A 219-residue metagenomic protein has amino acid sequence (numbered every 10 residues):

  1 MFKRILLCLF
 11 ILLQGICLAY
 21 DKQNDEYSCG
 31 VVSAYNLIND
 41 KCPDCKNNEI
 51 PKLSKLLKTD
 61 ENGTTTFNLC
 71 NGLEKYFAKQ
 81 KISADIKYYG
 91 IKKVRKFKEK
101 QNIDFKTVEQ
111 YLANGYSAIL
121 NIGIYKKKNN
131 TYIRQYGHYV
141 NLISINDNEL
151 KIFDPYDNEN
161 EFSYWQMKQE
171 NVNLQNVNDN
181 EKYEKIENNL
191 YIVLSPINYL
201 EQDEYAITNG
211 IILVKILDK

Functional and structural regions predicted by a protein language model:
M1-A19: Classical Sec-dependent N-terminal signal peptides that target proteins to the secretory pathway
L18-N102, Y199-Q202, N209-G210: Cysteine-nucleophile protease catalytic domains, especially the papain-like/related folds used in DUB/UBL proteases
G30-A34, V140-I143, L150: Short, hydrophobic, well-ordered secondary-structure elements
G63-D147: Predominantly the structural core of cysteine protease catalytic domains
A113, I124-Y125, N129, I133-R134 (+1 more regions): Noncatalytic regulatory segments and standalone regulatory/sensor domains
